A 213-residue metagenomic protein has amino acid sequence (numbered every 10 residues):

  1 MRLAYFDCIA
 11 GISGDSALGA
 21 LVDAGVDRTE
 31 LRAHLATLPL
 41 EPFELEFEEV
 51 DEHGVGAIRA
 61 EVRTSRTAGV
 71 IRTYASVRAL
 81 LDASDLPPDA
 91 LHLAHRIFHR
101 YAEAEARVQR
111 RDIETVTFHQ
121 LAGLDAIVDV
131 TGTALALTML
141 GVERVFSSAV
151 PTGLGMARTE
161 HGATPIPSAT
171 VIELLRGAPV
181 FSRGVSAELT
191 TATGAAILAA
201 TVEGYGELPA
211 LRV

Functional and structural regions predicted by a protein language model:
M1-A4: Extreme N-terminal starter segment of soluble prokaryotic enzymes
F6, A90, R110, V116-Q120 (+2 more regions): General beta-strand structural signal in soluble alpha/beta enzymes
F6-A20, F118-G141: Conserved phosphate/anionic-ligand binding catalytic regions in large, soluble enzymes, centered on
I9-A10, T37-P39, A122-L124, A149-R158: Acidic, glycine-rich active-site loops and adjacent beta-strand->loop/helix elements that engage anionic groups
I12-D15, V55, M156, T193-A195: Gly/Ser/Thr-rich helix-start
D23-Q109, S168, G177-V180, V185-A195 (+1 more regions): Glycine-rich nucleotide/cofactor/substrate-binding loop typically near the N-terminus or early in the first domain
R100-Q120, L124: Alpha-helical transmembrane cores and adjacent cytosolic helix/loop segments of polytopic membrane transporters
T131, L137-V213: Glycine-rich anion/phosphate-binding loop at the beta-strand->alpha-helix junction
